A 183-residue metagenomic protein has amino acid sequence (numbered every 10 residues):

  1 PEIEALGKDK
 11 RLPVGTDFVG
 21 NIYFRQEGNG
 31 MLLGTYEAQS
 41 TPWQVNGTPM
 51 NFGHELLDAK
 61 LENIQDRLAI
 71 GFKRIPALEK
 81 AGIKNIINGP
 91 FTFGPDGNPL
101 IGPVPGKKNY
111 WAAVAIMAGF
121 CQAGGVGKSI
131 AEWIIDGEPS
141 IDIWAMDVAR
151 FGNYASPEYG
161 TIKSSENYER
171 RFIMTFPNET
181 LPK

Functional and structural regions predicted by a protein language model:
P1-D9, D66: Central beta-strand plus flanking loop segment that forms part of the substrate or channel wall within the catalytic
P1-E2, R25, I101-G102: Short beta-strand-to-turn element immediately C-terminal to the catalytic PLP-Schiff-base lysine in fold type I
I3-E4, N21-F24, I116: Active-site PLP-lysine loop of aminotransferase-like
K8, G15-D17, G94: Short solvent-exposed loop/turn micro-motifs enriched in small/polar/acidic residues
V14, N21-Y23, L100: Short, surface-exposed charged micro-motifs
V19, G28, P42, M50-G53 (+1 more regions): C-terminal catalytic lobe of FAD-dependent flavoproteins
Y23-R25, M31-T35, A112: Short hydrophobic-aromatic micro-motifs
Y36-T48: Catalytic strand-loop segment that frames the active site of acyl-thioester-processing enzymes
